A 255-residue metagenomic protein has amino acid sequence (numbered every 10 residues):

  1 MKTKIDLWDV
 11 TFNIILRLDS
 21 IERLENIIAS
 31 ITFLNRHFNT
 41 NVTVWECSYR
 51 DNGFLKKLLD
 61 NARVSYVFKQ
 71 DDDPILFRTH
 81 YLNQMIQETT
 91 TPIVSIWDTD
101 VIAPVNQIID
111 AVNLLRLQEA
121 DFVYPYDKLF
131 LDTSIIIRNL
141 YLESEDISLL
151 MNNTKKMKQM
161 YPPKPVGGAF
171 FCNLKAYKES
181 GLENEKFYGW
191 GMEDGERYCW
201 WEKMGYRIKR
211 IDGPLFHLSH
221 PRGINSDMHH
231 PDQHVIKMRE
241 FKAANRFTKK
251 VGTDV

Functional and structural regions predicted by a protein language model:
I5-D6, E22-A29, K164-P165, E185-V255: C-terminal catalytic/acceptor-binding lobe
V10-N26: A conserved hydrophobic helix/loop-capping motif in glycosyltransferases and polysaccharide synthases
I31-D71: Acidic donor-binding segment of Leloir-type glycosyltransferases
D72-E88: Glycine-rich, basic loop-to-helix element that forms the pyrophosphate-binding segment of sugar-nucleotide handling
R78-N83, D100-V101, I108, P165-F170 (+2 more regions): Conserved glycosyltransferase catalytic-site signature
T89-P92, L182: Active-site acidic short loop of glycosyltransferases
P92-I102: Short beta-strand-to-loop acidic/aromatic patch adjacent to the donor-nucleotide binding site
P104-E185: Conserved catalytic core of nucleotide-sugar-dependent glycosyltransferases
